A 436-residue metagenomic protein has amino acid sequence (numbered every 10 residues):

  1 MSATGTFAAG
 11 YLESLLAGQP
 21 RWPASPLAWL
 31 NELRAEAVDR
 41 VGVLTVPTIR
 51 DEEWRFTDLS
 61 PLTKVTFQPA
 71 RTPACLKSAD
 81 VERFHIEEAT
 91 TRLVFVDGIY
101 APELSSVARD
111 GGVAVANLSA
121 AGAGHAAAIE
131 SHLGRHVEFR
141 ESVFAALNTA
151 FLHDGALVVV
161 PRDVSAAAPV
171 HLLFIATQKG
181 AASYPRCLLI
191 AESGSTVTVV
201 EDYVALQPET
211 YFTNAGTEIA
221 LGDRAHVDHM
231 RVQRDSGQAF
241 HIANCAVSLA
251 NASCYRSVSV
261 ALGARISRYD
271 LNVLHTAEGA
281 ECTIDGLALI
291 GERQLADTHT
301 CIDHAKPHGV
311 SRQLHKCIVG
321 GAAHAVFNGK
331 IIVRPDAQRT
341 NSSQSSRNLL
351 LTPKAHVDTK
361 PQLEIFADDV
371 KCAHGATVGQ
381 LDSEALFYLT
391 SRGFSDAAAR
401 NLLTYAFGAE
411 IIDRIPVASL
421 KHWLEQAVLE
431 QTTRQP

Functional and structural regions predicted by a protein language model:
M1-G216, D223-H226: Short, low-to-moderate order helix/coil transition modules at the start of elongated helical scaffolds
A121-F394, G408-P436: Conserved beta-strand/loop scaffold segments within soluble protein domains that form the structured core and edges
